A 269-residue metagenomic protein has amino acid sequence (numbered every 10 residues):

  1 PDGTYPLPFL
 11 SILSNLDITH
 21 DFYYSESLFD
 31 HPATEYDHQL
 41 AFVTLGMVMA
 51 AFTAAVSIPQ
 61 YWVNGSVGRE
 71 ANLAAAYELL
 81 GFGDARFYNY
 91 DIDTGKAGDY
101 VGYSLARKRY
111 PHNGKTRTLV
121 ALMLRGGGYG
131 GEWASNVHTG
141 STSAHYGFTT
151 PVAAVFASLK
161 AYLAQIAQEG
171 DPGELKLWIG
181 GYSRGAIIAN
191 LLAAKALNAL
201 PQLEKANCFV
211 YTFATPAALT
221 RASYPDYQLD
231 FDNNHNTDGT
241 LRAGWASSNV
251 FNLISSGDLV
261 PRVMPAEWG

Functional and structural regions predicted by a protein language model:
P1-K96: N-terminal low-complexity, Ser/Thr- and acidic-residue-enriched intrinsically disordered segments
P1-P32, T116-L119, A154-W178, A194-G269: Serine hydrolase/lipase
E35-V63, G126-Y129, T240-A243, V250-G269: Active-site- or binding-pocket-proximal scaffold segments within functional domains
G46-T53, S57, S158, Y162 (+1 more regions): Amphipathic alpha-helical segments that form well-ordered structural scaffolds and often line/cohere around active
N72-G180, K195-N207, N234, G244-S248: A conserved cap/lid and substrate-binding interface adjacent to the catalytic center of lipid-processing enzymes
R125-G126, S183, A214-P216: Residue-level signal for short, function-critical loop segments
E132-S135, A189-L192, R221-Y224: A short secondary-structure junction signal
G181-G185, A189: Gly/Ala-rich beta-loop-alpha elbow adjacent to hydrolase catalytic centers
